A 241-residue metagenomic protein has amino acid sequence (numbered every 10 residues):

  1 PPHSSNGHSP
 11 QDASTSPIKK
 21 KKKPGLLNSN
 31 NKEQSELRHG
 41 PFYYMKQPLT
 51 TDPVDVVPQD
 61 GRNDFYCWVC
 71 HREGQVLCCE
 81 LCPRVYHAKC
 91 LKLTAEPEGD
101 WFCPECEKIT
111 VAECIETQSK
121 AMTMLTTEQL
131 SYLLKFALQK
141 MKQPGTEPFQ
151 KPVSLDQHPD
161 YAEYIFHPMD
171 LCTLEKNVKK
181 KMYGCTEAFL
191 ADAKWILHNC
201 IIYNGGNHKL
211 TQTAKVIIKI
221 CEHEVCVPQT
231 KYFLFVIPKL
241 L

Functional and structural regions predicted by a protein language model:
P1-L81, A88, E98-L241: Chromatin reader modules
L93-A95: C-terminal recognition-helix end and immediately following basic linker of small zinc-binding "finger" domains
